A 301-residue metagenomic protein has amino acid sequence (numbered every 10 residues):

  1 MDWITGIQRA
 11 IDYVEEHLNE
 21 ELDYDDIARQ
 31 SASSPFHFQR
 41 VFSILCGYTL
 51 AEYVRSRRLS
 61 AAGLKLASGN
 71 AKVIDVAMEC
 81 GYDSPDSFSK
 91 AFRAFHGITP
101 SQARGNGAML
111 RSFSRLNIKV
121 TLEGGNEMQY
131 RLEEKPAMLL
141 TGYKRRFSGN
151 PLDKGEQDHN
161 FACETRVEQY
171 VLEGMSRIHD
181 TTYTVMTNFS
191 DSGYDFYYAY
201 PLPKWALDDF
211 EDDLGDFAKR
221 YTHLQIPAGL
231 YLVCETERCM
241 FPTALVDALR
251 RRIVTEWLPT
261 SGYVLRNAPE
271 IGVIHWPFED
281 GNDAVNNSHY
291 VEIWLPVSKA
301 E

Functional and structural regions predicted by a protein language model:
M1-Q8: Short, charge-enriched, intrinsically disordered boundary segments that mark the beginning of a structured element
Q8-D25, I44-C80, G107-N126: Terminal helix-turn-helix DNA-binding modules in bacterial transcription factors
V14, F38, I253: Conserved hydrophobic/aromatic pocket- or pore-lining residues that grip, position, or stack substrates in active sites
L22-F42, S68-R104: Sequence-specific DNA-binding recognition helix
S60, L64-A67, D83-E301: A solvent-exposed interaction/effector surface
